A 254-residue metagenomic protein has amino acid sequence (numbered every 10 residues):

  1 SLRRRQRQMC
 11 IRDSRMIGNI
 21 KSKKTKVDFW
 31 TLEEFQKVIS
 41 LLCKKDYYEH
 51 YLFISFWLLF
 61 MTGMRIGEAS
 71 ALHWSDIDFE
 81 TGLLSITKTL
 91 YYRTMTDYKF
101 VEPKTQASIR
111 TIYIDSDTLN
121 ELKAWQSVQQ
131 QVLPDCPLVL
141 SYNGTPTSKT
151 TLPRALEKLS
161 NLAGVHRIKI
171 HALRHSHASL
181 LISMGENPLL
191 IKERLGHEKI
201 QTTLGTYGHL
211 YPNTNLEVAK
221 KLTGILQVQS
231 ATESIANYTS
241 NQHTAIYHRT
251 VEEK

Functional and structural regions predicted by a protein language model:
S1-I11: Single conserved hydrophobic/aromatic residue that forms the stacking wall/gate of nucleotide- or nucleobase-binding
R12-L72, E80, A107-I109, D117 (+2 more regions): Basic, Lys/Arg- and aromatic-enriched nucleic-acid-binding interface segment
R15-N19, E34, A71-S127: Conserved tyrosine-mediated DNA breakage-rejoining catalytic core shared by Y-recombinases
F29, L90, L195-K221: Catalytic-site neighborhood detector that most strongly recognizes the C-terminal catalytic loop/helix of tyrosine
S40-L52, T62, I112, S127-L138 (+3 more regions): Short, basic (Lys/Arg/His-rich) helix/loop patches that form interaction surfaces in the mid-to-C-terminal regions
T62, T105, T118, S176 (+2 more regions): Ser/Thr-centric signal marking residues that sit in or immediately flank functional binding/regulatory motifs
D76-L83, E186-T206, N237: Short, polar N-cap/turn motifs at the start of nucleic acid-interacting alpha helices
T81, T94, F100-I109, Y113-T118 (+2 more regions): C-terminal secondary-structure termini that scaffold catalytic or DNA-interacting sites
